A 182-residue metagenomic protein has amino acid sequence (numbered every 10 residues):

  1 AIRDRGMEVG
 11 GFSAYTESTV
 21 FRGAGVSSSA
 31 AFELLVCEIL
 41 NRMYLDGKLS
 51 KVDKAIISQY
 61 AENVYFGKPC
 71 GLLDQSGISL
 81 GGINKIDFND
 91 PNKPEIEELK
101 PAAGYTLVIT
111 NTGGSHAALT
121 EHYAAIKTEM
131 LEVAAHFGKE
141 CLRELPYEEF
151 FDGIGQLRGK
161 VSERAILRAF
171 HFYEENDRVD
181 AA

Functional and structural regions predicted by a protein language model:
A1-K100: Gly/Ser-rich oxyanion-binding loop with an adjacent helix/lid that shapes the negatively charged ligand pocket
K85-A182: C-terminal nucleotide
